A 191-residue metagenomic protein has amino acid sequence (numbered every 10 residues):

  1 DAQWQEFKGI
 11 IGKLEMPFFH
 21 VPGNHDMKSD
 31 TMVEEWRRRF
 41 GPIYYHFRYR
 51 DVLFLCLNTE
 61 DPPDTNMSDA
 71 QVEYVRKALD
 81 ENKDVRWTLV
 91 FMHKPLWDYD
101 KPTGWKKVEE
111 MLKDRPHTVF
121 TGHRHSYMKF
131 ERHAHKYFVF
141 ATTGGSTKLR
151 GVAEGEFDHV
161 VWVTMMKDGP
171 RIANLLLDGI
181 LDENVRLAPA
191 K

Functional and structural regions predicted by a protein language model:
A2-W87, T103-F120, R124-A173: Extended active-site neighborhood of metal-dependent phosphoesterases/phosphodiesterases
T59-P62, H93-W97: Short strand-loop junctions, especially beta-strand C-caps/beta-turns that link beta-sheets to coils or alpha-helices
L96-G104: Active-site His/acidic residue clusters
G169-K191: Acidic, His/Gly-rich catalytic cores of divalent-metal-dependent hydrolytic chemistry
